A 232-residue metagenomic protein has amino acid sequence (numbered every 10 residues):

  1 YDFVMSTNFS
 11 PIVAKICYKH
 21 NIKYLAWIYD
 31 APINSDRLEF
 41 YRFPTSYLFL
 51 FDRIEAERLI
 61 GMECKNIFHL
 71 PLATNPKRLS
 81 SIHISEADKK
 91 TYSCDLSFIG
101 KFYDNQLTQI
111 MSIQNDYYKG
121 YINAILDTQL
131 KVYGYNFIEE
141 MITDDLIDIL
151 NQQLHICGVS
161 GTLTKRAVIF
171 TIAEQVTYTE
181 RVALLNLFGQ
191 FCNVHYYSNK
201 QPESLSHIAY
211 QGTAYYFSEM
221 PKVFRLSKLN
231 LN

Functional and structural regions predicted by a protein language model:
Y1-G61, R78-I84, Y210-N230: Extended catalytic core of nucleotide-activated donor transferases of GT-like folds
M62-N232: Nucleotide-sugar donor-binding catalytic core of glycosyltransferases
